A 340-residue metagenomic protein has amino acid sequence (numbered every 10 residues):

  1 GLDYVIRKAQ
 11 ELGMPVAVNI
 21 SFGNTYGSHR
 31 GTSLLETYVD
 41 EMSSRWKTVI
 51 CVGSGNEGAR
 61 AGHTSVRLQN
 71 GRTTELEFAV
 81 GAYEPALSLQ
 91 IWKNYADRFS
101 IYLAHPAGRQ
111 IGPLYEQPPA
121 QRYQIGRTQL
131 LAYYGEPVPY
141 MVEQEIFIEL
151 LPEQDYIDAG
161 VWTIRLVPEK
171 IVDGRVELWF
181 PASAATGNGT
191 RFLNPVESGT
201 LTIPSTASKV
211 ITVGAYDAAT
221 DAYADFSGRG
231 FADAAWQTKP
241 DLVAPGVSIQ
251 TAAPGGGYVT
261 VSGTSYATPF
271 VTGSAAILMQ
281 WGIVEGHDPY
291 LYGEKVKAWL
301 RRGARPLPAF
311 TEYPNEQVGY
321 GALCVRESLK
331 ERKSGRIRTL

Functional and structural regions predicted by a protein language model:
G1-L68, Y83-P113, Q117-Q121, R127-S208 (+2 more regions): Substrate-binding/access-modulating region of protease and related hydrolase catalytic domains
I6, Q10, R98-F99, P106-A107 (+1 more regions): Hydrolase catalytic cores
E11, P15-A17, T48, R60 (+1 more regions): C-terminal subdomain of the subtilisin-like protease fold in secreted/lumenal serine endopeptidases
N70-L76: Short beta-strands within extracellular/lumenal beta-sheet-rich domains
P85, A96-D97, T206-K209, T220 (+2 more regions): Subtilisin-like serine protease catalytic core
R109-P113, A215-P269, E327: Catalytic-core environment of secreted peptidases
F192-V213, A218-A224, P314, R326-K330 (+1 more regions): PGST-rich, cysteine-poor low-complexity/disordered linker and tail segments that act as flexible spacers
L242, S274, G319: Divalent metal-coordination and catalytic microenvironments
